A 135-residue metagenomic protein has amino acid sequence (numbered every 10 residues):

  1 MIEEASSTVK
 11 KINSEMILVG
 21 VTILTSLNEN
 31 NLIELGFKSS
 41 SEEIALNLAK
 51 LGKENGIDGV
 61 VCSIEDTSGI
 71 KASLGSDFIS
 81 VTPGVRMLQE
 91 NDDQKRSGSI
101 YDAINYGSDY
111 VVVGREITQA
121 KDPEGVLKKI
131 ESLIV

Functional and structural regions predicted by a protein language model:
M1-G59, S63-D66, S76-D77, M87-E90: Conserved anion-binding
I2-T8, I104, I117-V135: C-terminal helical cap(s) of enzyme catalytic domains, especially alpha/beta-barrels
S7-N13, K71-A72, Y101-G107: Acidic (Asp/Glu)-rich catalytic clusters
G52, I70, A103, G114 (+1 more regions): Conserved, mostly hydrophobic/aromatic
D66-T67, I117: Alpha-helix capping/helix-boundary segments
S68, P83-Q89, K95: Glycine/small-residue-rich hydrophobic helix-like segments
L74-G84, L127-V135: Short, electropositive alpha-helical surface patch
G84, R96-V126: Glycine-rich phosphate-binding active-site loops on the catalytic face of alpha/beta enzymes
